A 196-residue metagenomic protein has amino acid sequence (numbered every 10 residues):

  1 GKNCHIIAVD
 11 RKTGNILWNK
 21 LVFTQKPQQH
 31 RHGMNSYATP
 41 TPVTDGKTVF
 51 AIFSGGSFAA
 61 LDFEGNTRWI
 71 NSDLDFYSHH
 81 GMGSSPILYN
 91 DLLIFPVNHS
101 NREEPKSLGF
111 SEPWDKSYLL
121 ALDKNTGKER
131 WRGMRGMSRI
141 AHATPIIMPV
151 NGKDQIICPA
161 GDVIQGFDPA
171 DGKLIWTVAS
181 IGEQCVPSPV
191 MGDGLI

Functional and structural regions predicted by a protein language model:
G1-I196: Noncatalytic, solvent-exposed loop/strand surfaces of beta-propeller-type extracellular/periplasmic domains
